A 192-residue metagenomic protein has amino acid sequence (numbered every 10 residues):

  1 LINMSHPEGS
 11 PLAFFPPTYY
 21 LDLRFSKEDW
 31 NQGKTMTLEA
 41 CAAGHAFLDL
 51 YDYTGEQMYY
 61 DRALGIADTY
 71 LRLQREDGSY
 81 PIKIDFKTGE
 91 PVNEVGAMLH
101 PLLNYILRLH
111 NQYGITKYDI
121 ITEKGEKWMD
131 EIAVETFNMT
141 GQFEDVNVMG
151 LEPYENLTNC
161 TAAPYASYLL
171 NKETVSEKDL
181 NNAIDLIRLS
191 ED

Functional and structural regions predicted by a protein language model:
L1-D192: Glycan-recognition and catalytic cores of secretory/periplasmic carbohydrate-active enzymes
